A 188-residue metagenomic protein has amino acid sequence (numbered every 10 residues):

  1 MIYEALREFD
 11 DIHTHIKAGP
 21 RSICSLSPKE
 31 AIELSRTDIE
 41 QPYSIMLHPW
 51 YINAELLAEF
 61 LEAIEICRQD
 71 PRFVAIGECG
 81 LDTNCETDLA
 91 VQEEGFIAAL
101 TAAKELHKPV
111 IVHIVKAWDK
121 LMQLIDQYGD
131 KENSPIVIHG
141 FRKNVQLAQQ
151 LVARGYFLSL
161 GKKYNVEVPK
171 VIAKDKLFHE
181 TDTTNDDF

Functional and structural regions predicted by a protein language model:
M1-F188: Mid-domain alpha/beta scaffold segments of enzyme catalytic cores
